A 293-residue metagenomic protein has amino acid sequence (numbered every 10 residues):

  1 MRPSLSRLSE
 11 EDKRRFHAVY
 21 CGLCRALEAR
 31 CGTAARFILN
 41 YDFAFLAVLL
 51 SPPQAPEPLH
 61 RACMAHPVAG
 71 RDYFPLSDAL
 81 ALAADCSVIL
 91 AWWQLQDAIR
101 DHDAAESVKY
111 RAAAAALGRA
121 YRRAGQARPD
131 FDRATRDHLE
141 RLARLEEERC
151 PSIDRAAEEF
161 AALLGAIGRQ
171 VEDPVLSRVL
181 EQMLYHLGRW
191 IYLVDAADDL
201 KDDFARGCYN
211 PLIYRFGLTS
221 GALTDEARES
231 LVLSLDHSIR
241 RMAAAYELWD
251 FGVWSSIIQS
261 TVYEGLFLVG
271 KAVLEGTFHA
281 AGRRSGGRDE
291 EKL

Functional and structural regions predicted by a protein language model:
M1-Q182, R189, L193-S220, T224-R228 (+8 more regions): Acidic catalytic motifs of isoprenoid enzymes
I258, V262-E264: Membrane-proximal bilayer-interacting regions
